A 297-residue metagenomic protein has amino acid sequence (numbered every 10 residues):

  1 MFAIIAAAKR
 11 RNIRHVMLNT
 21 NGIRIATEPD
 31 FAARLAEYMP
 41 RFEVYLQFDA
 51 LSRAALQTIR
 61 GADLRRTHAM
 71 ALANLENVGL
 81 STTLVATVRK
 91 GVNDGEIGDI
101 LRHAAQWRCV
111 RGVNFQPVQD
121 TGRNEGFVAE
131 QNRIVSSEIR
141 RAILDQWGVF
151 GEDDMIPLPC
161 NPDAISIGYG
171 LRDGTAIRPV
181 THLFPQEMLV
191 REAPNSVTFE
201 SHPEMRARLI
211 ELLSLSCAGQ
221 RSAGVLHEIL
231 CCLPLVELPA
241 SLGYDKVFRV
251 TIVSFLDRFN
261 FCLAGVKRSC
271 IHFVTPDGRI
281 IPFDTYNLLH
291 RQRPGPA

Functional and structural regions predicted by a protein language model:
M1-P117: Radical SAM/AdoMet-radical enzyme domain recognition
L18-N19, Y45-F48, V85-V88, A104 (+7 more regions): Long, contiguous hydrophobic alpha-helical segments, chiefly transmembrane helices and signal peptides
I23-R24, N93-D94, Q146-V149, R249-V253 (+1 more regions): A short linear-motif detector with a strong N-terminal bias
R24, A129, R293-P294: Sparse recognition of residues in long alpha-helices and their boundaries
R24, S52, K90-V92, T175 (+3 more regions): Residues that cap or initiate secondary-structure elements
L35-E37, C160, C262-A264: Sterically constrained small-residue positions within well-ordered secondary structures of folded domains
T58-I59, R65-R66, E76-Y244: Radical SAM enzyme [4Fe-4S]-AdoMet core and its adjacent flexible, acidic and glycine-rich loops/tails across
T198-A297: Flexible mid-to-C-terminal extensions adjoining Fe-S/redox cofactors in radical SAM and related proteins
